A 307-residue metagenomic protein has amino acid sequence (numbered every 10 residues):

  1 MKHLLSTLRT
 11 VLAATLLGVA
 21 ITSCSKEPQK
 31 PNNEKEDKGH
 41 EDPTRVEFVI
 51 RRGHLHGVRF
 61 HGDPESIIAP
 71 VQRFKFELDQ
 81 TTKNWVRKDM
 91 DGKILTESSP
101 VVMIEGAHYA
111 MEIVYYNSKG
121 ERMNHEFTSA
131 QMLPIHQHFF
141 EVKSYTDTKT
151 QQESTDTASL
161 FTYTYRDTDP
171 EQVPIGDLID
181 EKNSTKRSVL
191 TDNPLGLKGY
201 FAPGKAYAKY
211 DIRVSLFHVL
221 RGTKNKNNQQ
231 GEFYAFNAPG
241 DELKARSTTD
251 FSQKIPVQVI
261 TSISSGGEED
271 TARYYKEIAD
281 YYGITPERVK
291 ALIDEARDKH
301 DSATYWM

Functional and structural regions predicted by a protein language model:
M1-S23: Sec-dependent bacterial lipoprotein signal peptides
G18-F48: Bacterial Sec-dependent N-terminal signal peptides
P28-E36, H54, N117-F127: Short amphipathic, basic-aromatic surface patches that mediate peripheral association with negatively charged
P64-I104: N-terminal edge beta-strand
L78-D89, Q152-G199: Extended, solvent-exposed segments with strong compositional bias
T96-D169: Extracellular-facing segments of soluble proteins and assemblies that are Gly/Ser/Thr-biased and enriched in aromatics
Y109-Y115, T191-P239: Internal, hydrophobic beta-strand segments that form the core of beta-sheet-rich folds
N227-M307: Short beta-strand elements
